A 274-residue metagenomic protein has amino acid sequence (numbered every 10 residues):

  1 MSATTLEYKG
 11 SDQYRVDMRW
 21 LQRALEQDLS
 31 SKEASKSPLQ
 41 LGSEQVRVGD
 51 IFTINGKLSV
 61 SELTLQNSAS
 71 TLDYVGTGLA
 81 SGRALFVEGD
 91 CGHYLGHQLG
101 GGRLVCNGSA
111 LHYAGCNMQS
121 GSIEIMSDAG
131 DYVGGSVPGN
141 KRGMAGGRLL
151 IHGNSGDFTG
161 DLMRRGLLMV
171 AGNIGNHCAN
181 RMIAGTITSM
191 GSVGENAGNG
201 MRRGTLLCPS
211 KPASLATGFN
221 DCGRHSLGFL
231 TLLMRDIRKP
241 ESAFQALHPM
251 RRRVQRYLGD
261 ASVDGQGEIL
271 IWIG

Functional and structural regions predicted by a protein language model:
M1-N67, Y74, M126, G139-H152 (+4 more regions): Intrinsically disordered, low-complexity terminal regions
F52-L63, Y74-R83, Y94-G102, C116-G121 (+3 more regions): Beta-strand repeat architectures
Q66-S68, G78, E88, H97-G100 (+10 more regions): Feature marks extracellular polysaccharide-active and adherence modules
G92, L111-H112, G156-D157, G175 (+1 more regions): Glycine-centered low-complexity coil/loop motifs and glycine-rich tracts, especially the flexible linkers
G130-N140: Extracellular beta-strand/beta-solenoid scaffold signature
